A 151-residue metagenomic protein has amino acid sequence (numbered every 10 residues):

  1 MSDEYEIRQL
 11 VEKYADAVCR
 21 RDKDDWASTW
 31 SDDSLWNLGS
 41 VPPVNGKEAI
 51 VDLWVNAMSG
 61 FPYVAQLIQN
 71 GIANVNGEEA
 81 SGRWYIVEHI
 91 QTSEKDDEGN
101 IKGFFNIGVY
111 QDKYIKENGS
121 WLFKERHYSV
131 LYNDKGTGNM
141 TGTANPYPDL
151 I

Functional and structural regions predicted by a protein language model:
M1-R20, D24-D32: Short, low-complexity N-terminal intrinsically disordered segments enriched in polar/charged residues
I7, V55, V75-N76, Q111 (+1 more regions): A structural signal for the main folded, soluble domain(s) of proteins
K23-I90: A solvent-exposed, acidic/Ser-Thr-rich amphipathic alpha-helical stretch
Q66-I68, F105-Y110: Short, surface-exposed coil-to-beta transition loops
S81, I107-G138: Short beta-strand edge/turn micro-motifs at domain boundaries
Y85-D96, I107, G136: Extracellular/periplasmic carbohydrate-active domains that bind, remodel, or depolymerize complex polysaccharides
E94-F104, T141: Short, surface-exposed loop/helix-turn segments at secondary-structure junctions that function as lids/hinges flanking
D134-I151: Acidic/histidine-enriched, glycine/proline-rich intrinsically disordered or flexible terminal extensions
